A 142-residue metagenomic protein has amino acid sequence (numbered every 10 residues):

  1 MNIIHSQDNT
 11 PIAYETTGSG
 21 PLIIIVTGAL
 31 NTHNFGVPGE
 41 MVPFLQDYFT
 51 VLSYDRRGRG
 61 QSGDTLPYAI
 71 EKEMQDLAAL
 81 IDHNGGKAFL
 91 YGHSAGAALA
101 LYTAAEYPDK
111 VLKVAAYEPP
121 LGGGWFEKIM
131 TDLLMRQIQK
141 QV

Functional and structural regions predicted by a protein language model:
I3-G63: Conserved HGGG/HGGXW glycine-rich cap/lid loop of the alpha/beta-hydrolase fold
L22, T50, K87-F89, V111-K113: Structural signature of beta-strand start/N-cap positions in the alpha/beta core of ABC transporter nucleotide-binding
N31, A97, L121-G122: Active-site micro-motifs of SAM-dependent methyltransferase domains
N31, D64-A69, M130-L133: Short glycine-enriched, charge-decorated loop/helix-capping segments at active-site entrances that position
P43, S53-Y91: Active-site loop/oxyanion-hole signature of alpha/beta-hydrolase fold enzymes
D47, A79, A105-D109: Short, well-ordered alpha-helices that flank and scaffold nucleotide-derived cofactor binding pockets
G92-G96, A100: Gly/Ala-rich beta-loop-alpha elbow adjacent to hydrolase catalytic centers
L101, A105, K110-V142: Flexible "cap/lid" loop of the alpha/beta hydrolase fold
